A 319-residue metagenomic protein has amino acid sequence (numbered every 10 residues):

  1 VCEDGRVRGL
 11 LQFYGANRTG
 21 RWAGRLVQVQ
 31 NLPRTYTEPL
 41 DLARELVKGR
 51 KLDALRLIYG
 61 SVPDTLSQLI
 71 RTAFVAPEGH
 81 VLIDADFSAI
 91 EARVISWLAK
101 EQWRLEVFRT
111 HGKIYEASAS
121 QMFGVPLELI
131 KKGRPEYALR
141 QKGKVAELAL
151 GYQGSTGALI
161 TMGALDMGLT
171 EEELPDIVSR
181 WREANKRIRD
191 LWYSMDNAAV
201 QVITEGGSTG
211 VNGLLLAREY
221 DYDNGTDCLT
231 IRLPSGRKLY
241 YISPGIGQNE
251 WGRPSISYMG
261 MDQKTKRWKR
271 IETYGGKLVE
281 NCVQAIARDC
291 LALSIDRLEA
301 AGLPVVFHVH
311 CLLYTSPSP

Functional and structural regions predicted by a protein language model:
V1-G133, S194-L312: Acidic, glycine-rich two-metal-ion catalytic cores of nucleic acid-processing enzymes
R109-T110, A138, L150-A158: Short acidic alpha-helix initiation/capping motifs at coil-to-helix transition points, especially at protein N-termini
S120, E147, I160-A164: Amphipathic alpha-helical segments within well-ordered protein domains
F123-K142, M167-V178: Short, surface-exposed acidic
G143-L150: Short, amphipathic alpha-helical "recognition" segments used to contact nucleic acids or chromatin
Y152-A199: Extended, well-ordered alpha-helical scaffold/bundle regions in very large, multi-domain proteins
Y314-P319: Conserved small/polar residues in nucleotide/adenosyl-binding loops
